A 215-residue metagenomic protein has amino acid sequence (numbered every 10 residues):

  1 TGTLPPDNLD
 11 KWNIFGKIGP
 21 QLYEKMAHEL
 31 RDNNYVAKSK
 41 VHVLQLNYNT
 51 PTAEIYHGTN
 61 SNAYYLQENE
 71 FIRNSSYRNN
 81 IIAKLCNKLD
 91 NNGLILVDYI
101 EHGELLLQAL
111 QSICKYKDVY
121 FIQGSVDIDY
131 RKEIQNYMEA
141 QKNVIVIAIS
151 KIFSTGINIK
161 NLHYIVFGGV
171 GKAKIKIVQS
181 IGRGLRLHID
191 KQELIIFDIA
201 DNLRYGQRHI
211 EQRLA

Functional and structural regions predicted by a protein language model:
T1-H42: Post-DEXD/H (motif II) to motif III coupling segment of the RecA-like Helicase ATP-binding lobe
T1-L4, D98-Y99, A148-K151: A short beta-strand-to-loop transition that corresponds to the Sensor-1 phosphate-sensing loop of AAA+ P-loop ATPases
P5, N34, N158, K172-A173 (+1 more regions): Arginine/glycine-rich "motif VI" loop of SF2 helicases in the C-terminal RecA-like domain
D10, I18-Q21, V36-K40, Y116-D118 (+2 more regions): Short glycine-/polar-rich loops that comprise or flank the Walker A/P-loop and associated switch/sensor motifs
I55-S112: Conserved interdomain hinge at the start of the Helicase C-terminal
L94, E104-L105, K117-S154: Conserved helicase ATPase core of P-loop NTP-dependent helicases/translocases
I147-A148, T155-V170, Q179, L194-D198: A short beta-strand element within the Helicase C-terminal
R183-L214: Conserved segment of the helicase C-terminal RecA-like domain
